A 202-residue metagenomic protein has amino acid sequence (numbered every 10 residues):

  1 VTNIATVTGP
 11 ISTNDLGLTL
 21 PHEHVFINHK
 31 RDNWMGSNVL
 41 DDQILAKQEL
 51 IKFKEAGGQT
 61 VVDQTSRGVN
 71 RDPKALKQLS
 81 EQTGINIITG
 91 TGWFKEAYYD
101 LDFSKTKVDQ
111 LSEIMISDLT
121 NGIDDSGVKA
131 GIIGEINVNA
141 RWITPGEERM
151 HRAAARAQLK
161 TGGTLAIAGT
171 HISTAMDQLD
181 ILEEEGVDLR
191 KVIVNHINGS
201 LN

Functional and structural regions predicted by a protein language model:
N3-L20: N-terminal basic/disordered segments at the start of proteins
G17-F26, M35-N86, D109-K129: Alpha-helical scaffold segments that flank or form the walls of functional sites
I27-D41, L101-K105, R141: Acidic/histidine-rich helix-loop elements that form or flank divalent-metal/phosphate-binding sites at the catalytic
F53, S80, A154-A157, Q178 (+1 more regions): Generic structural signal for hydrophobic
A75-L76, T144-E148, I172-G186, N202: Distinct, well-ordered alpha-helical segments
Q78, N86-T164: Active-site gating/metal-coordination segments in enzymes
T83, E184-R190: Short helix-capping segments at alpha-helix termini
T164-T170, K191-G199: Catalytic beta/alpha-barrel core
